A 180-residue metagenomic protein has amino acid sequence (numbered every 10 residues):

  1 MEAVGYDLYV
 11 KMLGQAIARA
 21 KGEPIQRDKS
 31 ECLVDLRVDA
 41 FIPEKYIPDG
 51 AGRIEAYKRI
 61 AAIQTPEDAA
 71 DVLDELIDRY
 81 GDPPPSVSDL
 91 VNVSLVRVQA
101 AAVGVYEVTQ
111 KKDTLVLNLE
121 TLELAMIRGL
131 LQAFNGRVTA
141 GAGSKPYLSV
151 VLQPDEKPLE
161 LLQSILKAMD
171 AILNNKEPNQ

Functional and structural regions predicted by a protein language model:
M1-Q180: Accessory helical-bundle/CTD segments and flexible terminal tails appended to RecA-like ATPase motors
